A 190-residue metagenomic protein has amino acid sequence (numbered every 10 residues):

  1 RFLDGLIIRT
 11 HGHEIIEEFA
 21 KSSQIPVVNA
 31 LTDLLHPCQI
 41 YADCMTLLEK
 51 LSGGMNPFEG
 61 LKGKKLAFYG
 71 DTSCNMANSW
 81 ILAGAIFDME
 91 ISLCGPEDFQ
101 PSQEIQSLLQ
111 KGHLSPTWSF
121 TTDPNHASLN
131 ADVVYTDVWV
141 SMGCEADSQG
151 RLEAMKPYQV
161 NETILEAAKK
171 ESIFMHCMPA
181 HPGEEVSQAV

Functional and structural regions predicted by a protein language model:
R1-L48, P182: Phosphate/diphosphate ligand-binding glycine-rich loop within oxidoreductases
F2, S22-S23, F87, A168-K170: Short, structured coil segments at secondary-structure junctions
E14-I16, F99-Q106, P182-S187: Short, glycine/polar-rich helix-capping loops at beta-to-alpha or helix-loop-helix junctions that flank or form
F19, A83, I164: Hydrophobic/aromatic ligand-binding patch that stacks against planar heteroaromatic rings of cofactors or nucleotides
P26, E90, E171-I173: Proline-centered loop/turn at the N-terminus of a beta-strand
E49-T136: Glycine-rich phosphate/diphosphate-binding loop of Rossmann-like nucleotide-binding domains
Q110-A189: Rossmann-like adenosine-cofactor binding region
